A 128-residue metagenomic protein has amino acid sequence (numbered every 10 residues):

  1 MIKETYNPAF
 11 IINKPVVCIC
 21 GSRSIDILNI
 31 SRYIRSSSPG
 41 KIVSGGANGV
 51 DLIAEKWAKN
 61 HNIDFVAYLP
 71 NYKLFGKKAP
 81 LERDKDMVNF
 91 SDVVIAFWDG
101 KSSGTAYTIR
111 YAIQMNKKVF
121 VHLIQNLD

Functional and structural regions predicted by a protein language model:
I2-V17, G21-L127: Acidic/glycine-enriched connector segments
